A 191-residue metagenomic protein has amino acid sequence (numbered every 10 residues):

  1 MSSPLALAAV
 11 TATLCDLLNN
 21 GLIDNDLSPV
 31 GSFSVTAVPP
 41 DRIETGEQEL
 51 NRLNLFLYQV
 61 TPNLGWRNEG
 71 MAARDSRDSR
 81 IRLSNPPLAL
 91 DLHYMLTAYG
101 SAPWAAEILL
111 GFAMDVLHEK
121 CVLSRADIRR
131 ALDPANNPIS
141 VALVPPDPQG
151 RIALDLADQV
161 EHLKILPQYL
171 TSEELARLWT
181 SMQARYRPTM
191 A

Functional and structural regions predicted by a protein language model:
M1-A191: Macromolecular interaction modules
